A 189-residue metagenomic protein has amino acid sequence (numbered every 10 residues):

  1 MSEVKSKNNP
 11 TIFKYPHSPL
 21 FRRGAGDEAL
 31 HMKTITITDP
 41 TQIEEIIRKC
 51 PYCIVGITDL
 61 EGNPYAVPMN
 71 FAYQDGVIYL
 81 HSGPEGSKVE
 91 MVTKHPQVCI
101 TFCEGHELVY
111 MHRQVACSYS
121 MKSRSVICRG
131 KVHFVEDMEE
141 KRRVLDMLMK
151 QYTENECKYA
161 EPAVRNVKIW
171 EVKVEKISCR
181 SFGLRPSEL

Functional and structural regions predicted by a protein language model:
N8-N9, Y15-H17: Intrinsic-disorder-associated, low-complexity terminal segments enriched in Asp/Asn/His/Tyr and depleted of Lys/Arg
R22-G24: Glycine-biased, low-complexity coil/linker segments
A29-K49: Extreme N-terminal tail/first-helix region
H31-T34, E107-L189: Charged, gly/pro-rich active-site loop segments
C50-P84, I100: Short beta-strand segments
K88-T93, Q97-Y110, Y119: Helix-adjacent hinge/juxtasegments
